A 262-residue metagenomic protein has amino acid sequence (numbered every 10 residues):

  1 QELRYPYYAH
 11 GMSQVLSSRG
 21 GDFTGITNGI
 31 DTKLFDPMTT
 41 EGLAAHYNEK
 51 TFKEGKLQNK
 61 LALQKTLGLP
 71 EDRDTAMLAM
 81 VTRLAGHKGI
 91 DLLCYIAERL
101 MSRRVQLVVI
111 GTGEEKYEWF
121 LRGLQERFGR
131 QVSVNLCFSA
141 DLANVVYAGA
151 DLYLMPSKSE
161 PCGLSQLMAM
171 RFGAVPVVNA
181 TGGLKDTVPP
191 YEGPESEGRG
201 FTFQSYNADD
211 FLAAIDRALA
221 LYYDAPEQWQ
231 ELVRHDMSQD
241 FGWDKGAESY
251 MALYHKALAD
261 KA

Functional and structural regions predicted by a protein language model:
Q1-A262: Catalytic cores of nucleotide-sugar-dependent glycosyltransferases that transfer UDP/GDP/TDP-activated
